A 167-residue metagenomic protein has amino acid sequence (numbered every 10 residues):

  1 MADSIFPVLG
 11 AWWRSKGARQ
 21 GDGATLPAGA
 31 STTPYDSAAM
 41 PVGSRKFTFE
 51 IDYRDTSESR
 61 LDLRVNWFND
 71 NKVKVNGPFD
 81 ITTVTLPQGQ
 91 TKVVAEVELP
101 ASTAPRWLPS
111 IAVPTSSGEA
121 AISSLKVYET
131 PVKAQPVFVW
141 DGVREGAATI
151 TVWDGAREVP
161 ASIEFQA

Functional and structural regions predicted by a protein language model:
A2-K16, E96-E98, A112-D154, I163: Extracellular polysaccharide-targeting segments
Q20-V42, K74-P78: Secreted extracellular polysaccharide-interacting domains
T33-L61, V94-V97, L125: Extra-cytoplasmic beta-strand recognition segments
F49-I51, P105-P114: Extracellular beta-strand-rich recognition modules
E58-F68, W107-P109: Beta-strand acidic-aromatic groove motif in beta-rich domains, primarily in extracellular
N66-V75, T130-V132: Change "in extracellular beta-sheet-rich domains … of secreted and cell-surface proteins" to "in beta-sheet-rich domains
K72, A156-R157: Residue-level signal for glycine
K74-A104: Extracellular carbohydrate recognition and processing domains and analogous Trp-centered ligand-binding platforms
